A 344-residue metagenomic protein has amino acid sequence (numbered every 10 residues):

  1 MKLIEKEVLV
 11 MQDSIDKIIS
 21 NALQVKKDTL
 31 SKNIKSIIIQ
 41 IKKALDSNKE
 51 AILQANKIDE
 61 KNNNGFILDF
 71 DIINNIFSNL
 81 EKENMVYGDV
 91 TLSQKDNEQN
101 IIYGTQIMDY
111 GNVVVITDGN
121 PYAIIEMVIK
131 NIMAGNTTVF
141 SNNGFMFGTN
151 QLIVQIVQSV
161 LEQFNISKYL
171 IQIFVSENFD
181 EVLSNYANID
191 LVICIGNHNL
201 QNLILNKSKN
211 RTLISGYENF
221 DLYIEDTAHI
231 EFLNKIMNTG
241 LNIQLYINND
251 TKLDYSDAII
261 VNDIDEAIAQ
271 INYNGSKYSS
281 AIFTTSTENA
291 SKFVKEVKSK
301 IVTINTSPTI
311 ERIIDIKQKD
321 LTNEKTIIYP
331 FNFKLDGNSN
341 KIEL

Functional and structural regions predicted by a protein language model:
M1-G104: N-terminal Rossmann-like NAD(P)+-binding subdomain of aldehyde/semialdehyde dehydrogenases
K2-Q24, I39, Q54, V86 (+2 more regions): C-terminal segments
V10-D13, K43, K49, G119 (+4 more regions): ALDH superfamily catalytic-core signature
A22, I34, G135, V192 (+2 more regions): Residue-level signal for inorganic ion chemistry
Q24-T29, D254-N262, K277-I282: Short, well-ordered beta-strand elements within core beta-sheets of diverse protein domains
K82, G88-V160, F164, I189 (+3 more regions): Conserved small-residue-rich beta-alpha loop and adjacent elements that most often cradle the phosphate/pyrophosphate
N100-T105, I171-I189: A structured beta-alpha segment of the ubiquitous adenosine-cofactor-binding alpha/beta core
T137-S141, I193-C194, T212-I214, L222 (+3 more regions): Short hydrophobic alpha-helical runs that function as membrane-insertion/retention elements
